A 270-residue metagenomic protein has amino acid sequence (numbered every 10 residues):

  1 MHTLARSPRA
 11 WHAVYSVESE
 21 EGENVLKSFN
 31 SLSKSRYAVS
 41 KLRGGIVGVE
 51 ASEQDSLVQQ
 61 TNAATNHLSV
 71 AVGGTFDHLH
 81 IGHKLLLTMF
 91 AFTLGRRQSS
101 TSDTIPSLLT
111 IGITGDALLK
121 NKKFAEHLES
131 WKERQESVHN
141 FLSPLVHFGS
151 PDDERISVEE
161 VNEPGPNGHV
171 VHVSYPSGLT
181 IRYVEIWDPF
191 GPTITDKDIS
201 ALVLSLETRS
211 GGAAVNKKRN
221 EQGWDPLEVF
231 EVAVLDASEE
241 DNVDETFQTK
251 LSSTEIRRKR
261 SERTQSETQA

Functional and structural regions predicted by a protein language model:
M1-A270: Nucleotidyltransferase catalytic core that binds NTPs
